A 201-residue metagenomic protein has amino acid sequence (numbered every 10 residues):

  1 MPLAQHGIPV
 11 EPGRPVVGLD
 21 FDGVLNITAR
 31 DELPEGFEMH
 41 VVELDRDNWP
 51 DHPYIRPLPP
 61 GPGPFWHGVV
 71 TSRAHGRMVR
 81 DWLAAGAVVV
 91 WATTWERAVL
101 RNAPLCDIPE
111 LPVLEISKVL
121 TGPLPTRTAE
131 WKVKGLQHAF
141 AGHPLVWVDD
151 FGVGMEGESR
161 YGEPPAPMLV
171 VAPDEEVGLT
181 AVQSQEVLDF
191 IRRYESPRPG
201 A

Functional and structural regions predicted by a protein language model:
M1-Q5, R198-A201: Polar low-complexity intrinsically disordered regions
P2-G122: Alpha-helical substrate-recognition element adjacent to the catalytic core
A98-A201: C-terminal cap/substrate-recognition subdomain and adjoining C-terminal extension of metal-dependent phosphatase-like
